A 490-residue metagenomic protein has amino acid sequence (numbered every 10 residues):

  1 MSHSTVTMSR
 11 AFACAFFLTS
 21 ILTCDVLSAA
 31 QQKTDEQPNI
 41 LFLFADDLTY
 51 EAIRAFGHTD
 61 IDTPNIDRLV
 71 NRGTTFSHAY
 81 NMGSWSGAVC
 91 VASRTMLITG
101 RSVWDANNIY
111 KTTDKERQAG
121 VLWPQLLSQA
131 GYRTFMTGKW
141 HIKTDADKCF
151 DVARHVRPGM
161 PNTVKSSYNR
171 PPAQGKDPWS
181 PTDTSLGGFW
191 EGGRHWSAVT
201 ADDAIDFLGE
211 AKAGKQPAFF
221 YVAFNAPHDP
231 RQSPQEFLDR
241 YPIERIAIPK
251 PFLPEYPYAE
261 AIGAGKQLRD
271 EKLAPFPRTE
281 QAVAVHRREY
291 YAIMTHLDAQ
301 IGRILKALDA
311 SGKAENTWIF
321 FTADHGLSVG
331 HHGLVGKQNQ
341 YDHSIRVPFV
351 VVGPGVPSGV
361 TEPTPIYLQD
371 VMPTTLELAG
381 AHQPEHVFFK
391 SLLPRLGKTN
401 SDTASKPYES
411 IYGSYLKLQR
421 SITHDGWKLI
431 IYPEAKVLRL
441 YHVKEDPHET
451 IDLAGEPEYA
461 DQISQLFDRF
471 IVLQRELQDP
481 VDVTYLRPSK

Functional and structural regions predicted by a protein language model:
M1-M8: N-terminal secretory signal peptides that target proteins for export/translocation
M8, F12-A13, K272: N-terminal leader/targeting signatures
A11-D25: Bacterial N-terminal signal peptides
V26-P433, V437-L438, P447-D468, V472-R475 (+1 more regions): Formylglycine-dependent sulfatase
K444: Residues forming the ATP-binding cleft of Hanks-type serine/threonine protein kinase domains
